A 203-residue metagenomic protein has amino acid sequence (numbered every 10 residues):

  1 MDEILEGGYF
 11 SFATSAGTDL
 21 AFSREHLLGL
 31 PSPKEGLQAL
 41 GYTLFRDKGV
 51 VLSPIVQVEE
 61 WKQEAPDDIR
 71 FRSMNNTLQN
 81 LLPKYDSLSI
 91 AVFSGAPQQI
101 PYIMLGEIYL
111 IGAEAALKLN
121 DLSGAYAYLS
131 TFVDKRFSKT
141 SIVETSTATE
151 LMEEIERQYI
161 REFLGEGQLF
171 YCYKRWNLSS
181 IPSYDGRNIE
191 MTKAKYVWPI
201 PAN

Functional and structural regions predicted by a protein language model:
M1-G8, S23-L30, I100-T131, L151-R161: Extended, hydrophobic/aromatic-rich amphipathic alpha-helical segments that build helical scaffolds
D2-L105, G167, G186, A194-A202: Hydrophobic-face positions in mid-chain alpha helices that act as interaction patches
E59, I69, S123, S146-E153: Generic alpha-helical secondary structure signal
E64, M74, K135, E154 (+2 more regions): Residues that form generic nucleotide/phosphate-binding pockets
G95-I100, M104-I108, T140-T145, T149-E153 (+1 more regions): Alpha-helical scaffold segments that form or flank carboxylate-/histidine-based iron centers
L129-V143: Acidic helix/loop microenvironments that form the catalytic cleft of cell-wall polysaccharide enzymes
T145-N203: Long, intrinsically disordered, low-complexity segments
